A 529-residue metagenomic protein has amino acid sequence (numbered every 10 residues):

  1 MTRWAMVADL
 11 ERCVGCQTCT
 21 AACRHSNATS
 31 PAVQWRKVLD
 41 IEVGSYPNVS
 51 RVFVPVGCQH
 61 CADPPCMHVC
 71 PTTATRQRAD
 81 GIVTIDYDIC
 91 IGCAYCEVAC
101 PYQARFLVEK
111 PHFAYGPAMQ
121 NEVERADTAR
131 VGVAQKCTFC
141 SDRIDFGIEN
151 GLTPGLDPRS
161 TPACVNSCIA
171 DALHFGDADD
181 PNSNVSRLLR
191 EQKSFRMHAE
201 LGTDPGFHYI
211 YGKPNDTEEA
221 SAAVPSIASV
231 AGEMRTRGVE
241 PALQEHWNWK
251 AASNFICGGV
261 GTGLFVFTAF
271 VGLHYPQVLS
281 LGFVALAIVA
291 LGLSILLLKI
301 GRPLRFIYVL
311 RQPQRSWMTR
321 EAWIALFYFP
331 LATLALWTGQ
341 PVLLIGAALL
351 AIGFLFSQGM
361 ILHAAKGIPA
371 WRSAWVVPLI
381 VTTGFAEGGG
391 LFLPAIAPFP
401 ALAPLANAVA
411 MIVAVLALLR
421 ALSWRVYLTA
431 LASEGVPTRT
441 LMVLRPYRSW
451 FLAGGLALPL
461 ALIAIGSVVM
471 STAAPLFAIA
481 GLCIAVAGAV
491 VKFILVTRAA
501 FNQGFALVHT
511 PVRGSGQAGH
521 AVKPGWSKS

Functional and structural regions predicted by a protein language model:
M1-W247, I256, G272, A287 (+1 more regions): Non-ligating segments of multi-cofactor redox enzymes
A199-T203, T382-E387, P446-A453, P511-S529: Cytosolic juxtamembrane regulatory segments of multi-pass membrane proteins
T217-R235, E240, R302-I307, L355-K366 (+2 more regions): Juxtamembrane interface elements at the cytosolic ends of transmembrane helices in multi-pass membrane proteins
E219-A223, S433-V436, A499-H509: Short, Lys/Arg-enriched, Gly/Pro-containing loop segments at transmembrane-helix junctions of multi-pass membrane
E245-W249, S253-V260, V271-S280, R315-S316 (+2 more regions): Long, contiguous internal "core" modules enriched in hydrophobic/ aromatic residues
N248-A252, L293-L296, I300-G301, R498: Alpha-helical multi-pass membrane segments and their bilayer interfacial helix-loop junctions
L264-I324, L331: Membrane helical hairpin/interfacial module
I300-P303, V426, F493-A506: Juxtamembrane/interface segments at transmembrane-helix termini
